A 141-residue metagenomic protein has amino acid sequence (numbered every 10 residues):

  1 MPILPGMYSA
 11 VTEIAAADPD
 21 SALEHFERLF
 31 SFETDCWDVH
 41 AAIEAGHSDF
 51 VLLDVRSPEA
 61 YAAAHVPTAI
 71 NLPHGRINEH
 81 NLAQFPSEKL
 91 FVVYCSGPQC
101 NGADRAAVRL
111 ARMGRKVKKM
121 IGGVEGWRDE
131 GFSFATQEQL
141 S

Functional and structural regions predicted by a protein language model:
M1-L52, R56-A63, T136-S141: Flexible, polar/low-complexity N-terminal or interdomain linker segments that lie immediately upstream of folded
G46-L52, P67-T68, L90, K116: Short active-site oxyanion
Y61-P67, W127: Short loop/helix-cap segments at secondary-structure boundaries that form the rim of catalytic
V66-T68, A106-R109, F132-F134: Short, glycine/charged-enriched secondary-structure capping and boundary segments
I70, E88, F134-E138: Short, hinge-like loop/turn segments at secondary-structure boundaries
L72-G75, I121, E138: Short beta->alpha connector loops at strand-helix junctions that form conserved, small/polar/Pro-enriched
R76-N81: Alpha-helical scaffolding within the catalytic cores of extracellular/periplasmic polymer-degrading hydrolases
L82-R128: Catalytic cysteine-centered active loop of the rhodanese-like fold, especially the PTP/DSP P-loop
